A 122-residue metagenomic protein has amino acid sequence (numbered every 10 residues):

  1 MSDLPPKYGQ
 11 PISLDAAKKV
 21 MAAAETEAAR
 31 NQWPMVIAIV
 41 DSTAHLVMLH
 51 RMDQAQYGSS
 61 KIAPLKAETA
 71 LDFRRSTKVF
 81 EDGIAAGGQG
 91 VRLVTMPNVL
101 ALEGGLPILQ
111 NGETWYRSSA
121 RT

Functional and structural regions predicted by a protein language model:
M1-T122: Flexible, solvent-exposed loop/hinge segments and secondary-structure transition points
